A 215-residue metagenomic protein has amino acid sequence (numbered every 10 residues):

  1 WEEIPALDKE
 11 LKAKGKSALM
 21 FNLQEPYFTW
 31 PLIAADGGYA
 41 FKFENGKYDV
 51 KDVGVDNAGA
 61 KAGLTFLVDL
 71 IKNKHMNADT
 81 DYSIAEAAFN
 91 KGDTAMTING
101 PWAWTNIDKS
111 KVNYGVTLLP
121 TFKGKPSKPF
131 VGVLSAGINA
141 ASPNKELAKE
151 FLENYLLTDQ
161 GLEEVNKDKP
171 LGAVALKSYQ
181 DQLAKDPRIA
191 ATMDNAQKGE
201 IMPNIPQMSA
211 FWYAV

Functional and structural regions predicted by a protein language model:
W1-P5, N77-K91: Short helix-initiation/N-cap motifs at beta->coil->alpha
E3-K51, T94: Extracytoplasmic/periplasmic solute-binding protein
P5-L11, D49-D79: Glycine-centered hinge/linker elements that transmit conformational signals in sensory and ligand-binding systems
Y39-A62, T121-P129, S178-D181, I201: Short, solvent-exposed loop/beta-turn-alpha elements that line the ligand-binding surface or hinge of extracytoplasmic
T65, N73-H75, D108-P170: Extracytoplasmic/periplasmic substrate-recognition and gating elements
Y82, I98-W104, L134: Beta->alpha turn/N-cap motifs
A95-G100, G115: Paired acidic/hydrophobic, glycine-rich loop segments that form the ligand-binding mouth/hinge of periplasmic-binding
D168-K177, R188-V215: C-terminal capping/gating helix-and-loop segments adjacent to ligand/active sites or protein-protein/ligand interfaces
